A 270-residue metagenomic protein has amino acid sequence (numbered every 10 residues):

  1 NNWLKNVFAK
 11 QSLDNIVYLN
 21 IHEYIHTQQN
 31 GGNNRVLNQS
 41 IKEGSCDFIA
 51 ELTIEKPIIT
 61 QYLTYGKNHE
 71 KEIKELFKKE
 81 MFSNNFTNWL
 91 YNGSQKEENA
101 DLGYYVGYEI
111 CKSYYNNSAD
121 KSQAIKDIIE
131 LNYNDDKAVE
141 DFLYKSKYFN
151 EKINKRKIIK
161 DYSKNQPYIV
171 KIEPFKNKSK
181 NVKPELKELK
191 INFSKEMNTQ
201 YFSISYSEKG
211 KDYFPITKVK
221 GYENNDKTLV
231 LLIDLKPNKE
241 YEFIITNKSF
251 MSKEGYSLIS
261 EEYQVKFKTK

Functional and structural regions predicted by a protein language model:
N1-L63: Acidic/His-rich structured neighborhood in mature extracellular/periplasmic domains
K10-N15, L19, V36-S40, E97-D101 (+4 more regions): Soluble non-cytosolic domains of exported or imported proteins
I21, E43-A50, Y108-C111, I125 (+4 more regions): Extracytoplasmic/secreted envelope proteins and their assembly/folding machinery, especially bacterial periplasmic
I25-N33, A50-I58, K112-A119, N198 (+2 more regions): Sec-exported extracytoplasmic/periplasmic mature domains
L52-K79, A119-Q123: Short helix/loop segments within enzyme catalytic domains that coordinate or immediately flank catalytic cofactors
E75-F77, I110-C111, F193, Y241: Short, Φ-rich (hydrophobic/aromatic) sequence segments
K78-E173: Pan-zinc metallopeptidase signature
K160-K270: Acidic, low-complexity Ser/Thr/Gly/Pro-rich repeat segments typical of extracellular/periplasmic and surface-exposed
